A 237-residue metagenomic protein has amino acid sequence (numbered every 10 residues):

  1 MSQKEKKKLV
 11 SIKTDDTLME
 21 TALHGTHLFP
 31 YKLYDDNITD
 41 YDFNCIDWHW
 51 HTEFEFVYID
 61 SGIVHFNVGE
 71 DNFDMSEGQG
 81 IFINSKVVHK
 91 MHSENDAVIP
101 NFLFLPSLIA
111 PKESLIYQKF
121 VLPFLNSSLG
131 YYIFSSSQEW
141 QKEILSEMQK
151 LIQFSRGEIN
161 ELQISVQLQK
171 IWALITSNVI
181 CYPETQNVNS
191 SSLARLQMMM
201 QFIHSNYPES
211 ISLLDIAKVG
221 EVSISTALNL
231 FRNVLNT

Functional and structural regions predicted by a protein language model:
M1-S76, G80, V87, S93 (+1 more regions): Generic protein-terminus/edge-of-domain signal
G78, T226-F231: Short hydrophobic/aromatic patch on the recognition helix
K86-I109, S114-I116: Ligand-binding loop in jelly-roll beta-barrel domains
P100-F104, F124-G130: Acidic/polar active-site rim loop that often engages polyanionic ligands
L129-Q141, Q153-G220, N233-T237: Short, Lys/Arg-enriched, Trp-marked, Pro/Gly-tolerant hinge/linker segments that flank
S223: Helix-turn-helix DNA-binding motif, specifically the short coil turn and the N-cap/start of the second
